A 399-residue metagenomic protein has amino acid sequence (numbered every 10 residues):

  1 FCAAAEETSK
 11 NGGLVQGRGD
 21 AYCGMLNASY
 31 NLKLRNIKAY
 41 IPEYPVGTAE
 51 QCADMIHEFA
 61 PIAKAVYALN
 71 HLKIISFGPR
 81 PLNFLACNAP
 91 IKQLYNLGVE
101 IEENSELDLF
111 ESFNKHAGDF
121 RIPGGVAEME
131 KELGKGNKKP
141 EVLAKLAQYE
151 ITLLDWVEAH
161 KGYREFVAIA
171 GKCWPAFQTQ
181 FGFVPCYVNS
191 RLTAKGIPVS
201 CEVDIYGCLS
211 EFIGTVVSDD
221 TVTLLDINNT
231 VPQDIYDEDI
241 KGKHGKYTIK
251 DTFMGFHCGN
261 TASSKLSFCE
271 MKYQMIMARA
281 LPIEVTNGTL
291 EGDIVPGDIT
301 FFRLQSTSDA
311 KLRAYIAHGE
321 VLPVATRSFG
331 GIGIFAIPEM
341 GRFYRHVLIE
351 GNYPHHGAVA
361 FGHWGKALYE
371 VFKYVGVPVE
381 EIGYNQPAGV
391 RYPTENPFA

Functional and structural regions predicted by a protein language model:
F1-A5, I169: Short beta-strand elements of ligand-binding domains
E6-G125, E132-K135: Cap/lid and interdomain-hinge subdomains that line or gate substrate/regulatory clefts in soluble alpha/beta enzymes
E6-M55, I62, Q178-Q233: Anion-binding alpha/beta catalytic cores of soluble intermediary-metabolism enzymes, centered on
A89-N96, V184-N189, Y374-V377: Short, solvent-exposed amphipathic alpha-helical segments in soluble enzyme and RNA/protein-processing domains
I122-V217: Long, internal scaffold/assembly segments composed of regular secondary structure
A168-P175, D226-G242, P387-P393: A glycine-rich phosphate-binding loop feature that marks nucleotide/adenosyl-phosphate handling sites
T193-F329: C-terminal catalytic subdomain
I276-A399: Extended hydrophobic packing segments that form well-structured cores
